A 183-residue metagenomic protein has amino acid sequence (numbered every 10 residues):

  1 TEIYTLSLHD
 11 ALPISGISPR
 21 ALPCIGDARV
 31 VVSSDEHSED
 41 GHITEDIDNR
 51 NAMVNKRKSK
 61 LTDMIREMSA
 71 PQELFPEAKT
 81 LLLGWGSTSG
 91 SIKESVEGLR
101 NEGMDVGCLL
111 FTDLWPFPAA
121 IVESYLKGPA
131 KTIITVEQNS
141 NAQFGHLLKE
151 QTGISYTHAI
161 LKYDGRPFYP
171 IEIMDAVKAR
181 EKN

Functional and structural regions predicted by a protein language model:
T1-T5: Short, exposed "boundary/linker" segments that immediately precede the start of a downstream structural module
L6-N183: Flexible, low-complexity linker and terminal segments
